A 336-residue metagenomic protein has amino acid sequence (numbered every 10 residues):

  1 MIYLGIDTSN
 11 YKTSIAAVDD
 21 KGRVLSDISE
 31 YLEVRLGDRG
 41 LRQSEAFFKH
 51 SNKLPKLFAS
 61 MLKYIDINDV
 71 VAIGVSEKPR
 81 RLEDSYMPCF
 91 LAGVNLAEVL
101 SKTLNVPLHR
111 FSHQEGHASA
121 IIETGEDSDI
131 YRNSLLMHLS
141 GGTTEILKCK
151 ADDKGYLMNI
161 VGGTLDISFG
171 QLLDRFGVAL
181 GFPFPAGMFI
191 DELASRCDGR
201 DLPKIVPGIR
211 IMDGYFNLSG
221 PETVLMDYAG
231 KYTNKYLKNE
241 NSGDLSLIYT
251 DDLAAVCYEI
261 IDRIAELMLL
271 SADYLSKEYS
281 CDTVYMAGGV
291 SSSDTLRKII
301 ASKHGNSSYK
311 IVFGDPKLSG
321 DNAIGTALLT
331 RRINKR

Functional and structural regions predicted by a protein language model:
M1, V106-L135, L328-T330: Conserved phosphate-binding catalytic cores of ATP/NTP-utilizing and phosphoryl-transfer enzymes
Y3-G5, A72-G74, S134-H138, D166 (+1 more regions): Short glycine-aspartate micro-motif
T8-S9, A16, S26-D27, I130-Y131 (+3 more regions): A short helix-loop
S9-F48, G155-I160, F313: Short glycine-rich, Thr/Ser-proximal phosphate-binding strand/loop in the N-terminal lobe of ATP-dependent enzymes
L57-M61, E259-S280: Phosphate/ATP-binding catalytic cores across multiple sugar-kinase/actin-like superfamilies, primarily ASKHA
A59-E98, K102: Short beta-strand-loop/turn "lid" adjacent to the catalytic site in phosphate-handling enzymes
C281-I300: Glycine-rich phosphate-binding loops at beta-strand->alpha-helix junctions
V284, I300-T326: Conserved phosphate-binding/catalytic loops in two-lobed NTP-binding clefts
